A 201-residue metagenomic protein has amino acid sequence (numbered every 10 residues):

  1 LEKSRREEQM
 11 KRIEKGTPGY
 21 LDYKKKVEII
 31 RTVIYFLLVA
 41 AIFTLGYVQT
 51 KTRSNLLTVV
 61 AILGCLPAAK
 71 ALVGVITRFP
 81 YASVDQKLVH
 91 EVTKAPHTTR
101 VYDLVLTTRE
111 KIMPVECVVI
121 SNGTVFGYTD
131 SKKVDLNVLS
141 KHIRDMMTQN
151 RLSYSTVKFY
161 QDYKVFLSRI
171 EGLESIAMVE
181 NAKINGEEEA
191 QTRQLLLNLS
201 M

Functional and structural regions predicted by a protein language model:
E2-T99, L139-K141, T148-S155, D162-M201: Surface-exposed interaction regions that form or flank ligand-binding interfaces
H97-V115: Active-site metal-binding core of divalent-cation-utilizing nuclease and nuclease-like domains
Y102, G127, F159-Q161: Structural signal for conserved beta-strand scaffold positions within catalytic alpha/beta enzyme cores
V115-F126: Active-site beta-strand-loop-beta-strand hairpin of nuclease catalytic cores that positions key catalytic residues
T129-V134: Short beta-strand-loop-alpha-helix junction that forms the active-site gateway of nucleic-acid-processing nucleases
